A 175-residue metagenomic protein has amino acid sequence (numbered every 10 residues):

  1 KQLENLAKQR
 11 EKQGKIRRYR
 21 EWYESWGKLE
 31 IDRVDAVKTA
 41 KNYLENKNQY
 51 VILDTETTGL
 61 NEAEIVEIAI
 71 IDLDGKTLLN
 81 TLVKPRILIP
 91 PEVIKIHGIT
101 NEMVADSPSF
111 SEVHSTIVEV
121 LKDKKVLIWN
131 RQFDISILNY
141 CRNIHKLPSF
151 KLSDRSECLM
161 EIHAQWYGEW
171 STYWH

Functional and structural regions predicted by a protein language model:
K1, R18, G27, D32-D35 (+4 more regions): Serine/threonine-rich low-complexity intrinsically disordered regions
K1-Q49: N-terminal accessory regions of nucleic-acid-interacting proteins
A7-K8, S109, I137, E161: Low-complexity, compositionally biased segments
Y43-I52, N61-V66, I71-I99, V120-H175: Metal-dependent phosphoesterase core characteristic of DEDDh/y 3'-5' exonuclease domains
T55: Metal-dependent nucleic-acid phosphoesterase active-site entry motif
T58: Conserved Rossmann-like nucleotide-cofactor binding loop
K95-V113: Metal-dependent phosphoesterase signature
F110-D123: Short, basic/hydrophobic alpha-helical segments
